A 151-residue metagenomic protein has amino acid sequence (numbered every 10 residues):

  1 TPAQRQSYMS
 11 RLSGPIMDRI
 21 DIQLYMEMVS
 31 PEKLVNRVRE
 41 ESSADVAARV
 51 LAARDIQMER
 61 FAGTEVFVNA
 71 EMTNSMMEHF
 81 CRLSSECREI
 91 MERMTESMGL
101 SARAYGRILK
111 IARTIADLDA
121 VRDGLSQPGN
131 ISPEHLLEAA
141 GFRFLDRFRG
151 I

Functional and structural regions predicted by a protein language model:
T1-G150: Basic, amphipathic alpha-helical bundle interface domains used for macromolecular binding and assembly
